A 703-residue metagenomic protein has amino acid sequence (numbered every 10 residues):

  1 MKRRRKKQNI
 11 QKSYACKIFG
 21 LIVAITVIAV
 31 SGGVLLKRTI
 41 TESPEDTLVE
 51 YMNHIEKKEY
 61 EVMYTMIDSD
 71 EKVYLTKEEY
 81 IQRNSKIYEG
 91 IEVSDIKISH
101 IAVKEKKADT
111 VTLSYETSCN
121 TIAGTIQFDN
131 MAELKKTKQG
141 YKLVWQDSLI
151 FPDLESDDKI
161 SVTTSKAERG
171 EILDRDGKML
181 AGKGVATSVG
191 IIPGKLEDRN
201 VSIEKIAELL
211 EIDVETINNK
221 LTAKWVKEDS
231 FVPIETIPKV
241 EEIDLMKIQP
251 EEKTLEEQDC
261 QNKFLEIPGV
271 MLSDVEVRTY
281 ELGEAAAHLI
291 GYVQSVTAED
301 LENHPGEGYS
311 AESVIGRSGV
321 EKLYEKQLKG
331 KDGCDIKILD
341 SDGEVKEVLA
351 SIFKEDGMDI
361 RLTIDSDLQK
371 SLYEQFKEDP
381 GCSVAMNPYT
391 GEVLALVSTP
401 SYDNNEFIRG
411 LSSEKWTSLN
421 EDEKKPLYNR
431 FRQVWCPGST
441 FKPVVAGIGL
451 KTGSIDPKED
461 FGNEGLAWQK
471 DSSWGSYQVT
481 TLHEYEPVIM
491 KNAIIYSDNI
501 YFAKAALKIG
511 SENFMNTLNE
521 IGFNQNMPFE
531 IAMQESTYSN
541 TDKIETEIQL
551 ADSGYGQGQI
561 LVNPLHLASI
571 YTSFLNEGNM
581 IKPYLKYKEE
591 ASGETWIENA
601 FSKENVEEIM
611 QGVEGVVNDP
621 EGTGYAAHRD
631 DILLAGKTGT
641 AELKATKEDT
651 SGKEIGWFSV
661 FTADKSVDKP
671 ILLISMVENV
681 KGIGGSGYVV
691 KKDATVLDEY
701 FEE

Functional and structural regions predicted by a protein language model:
M1-A15: N-terminal Lys/Arg-rich, disordered targeting/topogenic segments
F19-G33: Hydrophobic membrane-insertion alpha-helices, especially the h-region of bacterial N-terminal signal peptides
L35-R38, V49-E50, M66-E71, S118-T121 (+14 more regions): Second-shell loop/turn segments in exported
I40-Y60, M66: Short, aromatic-enriched amphipathic alpha-helices that serve as compact interaction elements
D46, E61-T110: Short solvent-exposed beta->alpha transition segments
K86-C382, Y402-P426, V434: Extracytoplasmic/periplasmic proteins that interact with beta-lactams or build/remodel peptidoglycan
L339-L349, P388-S439, V444-S675, G685: Beta-lactam-recognizing serine transpeptidase/beta-lactamase-like catalytic domain environment
V690-E703: Short, gly/Ser/Thr-rich active-site loops of penicillin-recognizing serine hydrolases
